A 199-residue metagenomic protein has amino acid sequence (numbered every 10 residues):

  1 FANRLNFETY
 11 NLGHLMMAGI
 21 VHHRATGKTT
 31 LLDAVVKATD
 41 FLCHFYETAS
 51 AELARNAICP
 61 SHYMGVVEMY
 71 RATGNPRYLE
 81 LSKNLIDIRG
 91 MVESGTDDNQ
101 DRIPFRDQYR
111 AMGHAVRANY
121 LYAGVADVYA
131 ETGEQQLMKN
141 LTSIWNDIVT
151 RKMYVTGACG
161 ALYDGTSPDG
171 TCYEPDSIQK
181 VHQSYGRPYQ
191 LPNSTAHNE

Functional and structural regions predicted by a protein language model:
F1-E199: Glycan-recognition and catalytic cores of secretory/periplasmic carbohydrate-active enzymes
